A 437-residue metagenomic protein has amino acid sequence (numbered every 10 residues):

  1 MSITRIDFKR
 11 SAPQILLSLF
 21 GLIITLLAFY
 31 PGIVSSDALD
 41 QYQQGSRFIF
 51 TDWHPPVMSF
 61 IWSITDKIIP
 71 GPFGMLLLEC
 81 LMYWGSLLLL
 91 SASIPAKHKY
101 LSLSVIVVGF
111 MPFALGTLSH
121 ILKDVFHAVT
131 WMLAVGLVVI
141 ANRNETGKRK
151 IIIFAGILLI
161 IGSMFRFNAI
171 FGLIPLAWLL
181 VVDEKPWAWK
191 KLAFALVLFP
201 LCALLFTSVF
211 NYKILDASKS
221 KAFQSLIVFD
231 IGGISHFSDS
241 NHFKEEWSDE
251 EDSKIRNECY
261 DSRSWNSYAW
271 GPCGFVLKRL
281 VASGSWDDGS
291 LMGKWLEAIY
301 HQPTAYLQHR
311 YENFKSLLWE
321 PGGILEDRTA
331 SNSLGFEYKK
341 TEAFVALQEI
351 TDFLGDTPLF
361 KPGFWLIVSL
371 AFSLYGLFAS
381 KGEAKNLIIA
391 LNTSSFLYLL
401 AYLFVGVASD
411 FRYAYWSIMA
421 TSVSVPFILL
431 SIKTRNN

Functional and structural regions predicted by a protein language model:
I23, I151-R166, L196-A203: Membrane-interface alpha helices of multi-pass inner-membrane proteins
L27, P56-S59, S63, I68-P72 (+5 more regions): Aromatic- and kink-enriched transmembrane "portal" helix at the membrane-lumen/periplasm boundary that abuts
A28-Q41, I49-I61, T65, P70-F73 (+2 more regions): Extracytoplasmic catalytic/substrate-binding loops of multi-pass membrane glycan-assembly enzymes
F73-G74, Y306-N392, F396: Membrane-interface anchor segments at the N-terminal boundary of transmembrane helices in multi-pass membrane enzymes
L77-K99, L133, L137: Transmembrane-helix motifs of polytopic, lipid-linked glycan transferases
L89, H127-N144, L159, L176 (+1 more regions): Specific aromatic-rich, kink-prone transmembrane helix
K99-S102, R143-I160, K190-K191, N437: Short hydrophobic alpha-helices at membrane interfaces in multi-pass membrane enzymes
D216-Y338: Membrane-proximal stem/loop segments at transmembrane-domain junctions that anchor or position
